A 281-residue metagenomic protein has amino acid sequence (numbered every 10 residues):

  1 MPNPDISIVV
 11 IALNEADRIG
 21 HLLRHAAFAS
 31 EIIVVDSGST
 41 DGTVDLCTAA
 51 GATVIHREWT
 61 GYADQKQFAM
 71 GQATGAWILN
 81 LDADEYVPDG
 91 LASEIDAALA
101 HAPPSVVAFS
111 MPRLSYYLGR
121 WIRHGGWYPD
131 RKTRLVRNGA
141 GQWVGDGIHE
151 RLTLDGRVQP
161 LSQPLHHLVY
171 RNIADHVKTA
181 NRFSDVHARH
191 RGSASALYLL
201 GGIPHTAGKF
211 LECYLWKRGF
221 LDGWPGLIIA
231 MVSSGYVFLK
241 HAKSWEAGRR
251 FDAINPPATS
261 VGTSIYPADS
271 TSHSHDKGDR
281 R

Functional and structural regions predicted by a protein language model:
D5-S7: Cell-envelope/extracellular polymer assembly enzymes that use nucleotide-activated donors
V10-F28: Short, well-formed alpha-helical segments that are part of the catalytic scaffolds of diverse glycosyltransferases
D17-G20, D41-A50, G90-L91: Acidic helix N-cap motif at the loop->helix transition within catalytic regions of sugar-transfer enzymes
H25, D36-D45, D82: A conserved acidic beta->alpha catalytic loop
V35, R57, L79-A83: Catalytic metal- and UDP-sugar-binding loop of GT-A-like glycosyltransferases, i.e., residues flanking the conserved
V44-Q72: Conserved donor nucleotide-binding strand/loop of the catalytic core
D64-M70, A76-L79, P88-F251, T259 (+1 more regions): Catalytic-site signature of metal-activated, phosphate-bearing donor transferases, centered on the GT-A/GT-A-like
L79, N255-R280: Intrinsically disordered, low-complexity terminal tails and inter-domain linkers enriched for S/T/G/P/D/E
